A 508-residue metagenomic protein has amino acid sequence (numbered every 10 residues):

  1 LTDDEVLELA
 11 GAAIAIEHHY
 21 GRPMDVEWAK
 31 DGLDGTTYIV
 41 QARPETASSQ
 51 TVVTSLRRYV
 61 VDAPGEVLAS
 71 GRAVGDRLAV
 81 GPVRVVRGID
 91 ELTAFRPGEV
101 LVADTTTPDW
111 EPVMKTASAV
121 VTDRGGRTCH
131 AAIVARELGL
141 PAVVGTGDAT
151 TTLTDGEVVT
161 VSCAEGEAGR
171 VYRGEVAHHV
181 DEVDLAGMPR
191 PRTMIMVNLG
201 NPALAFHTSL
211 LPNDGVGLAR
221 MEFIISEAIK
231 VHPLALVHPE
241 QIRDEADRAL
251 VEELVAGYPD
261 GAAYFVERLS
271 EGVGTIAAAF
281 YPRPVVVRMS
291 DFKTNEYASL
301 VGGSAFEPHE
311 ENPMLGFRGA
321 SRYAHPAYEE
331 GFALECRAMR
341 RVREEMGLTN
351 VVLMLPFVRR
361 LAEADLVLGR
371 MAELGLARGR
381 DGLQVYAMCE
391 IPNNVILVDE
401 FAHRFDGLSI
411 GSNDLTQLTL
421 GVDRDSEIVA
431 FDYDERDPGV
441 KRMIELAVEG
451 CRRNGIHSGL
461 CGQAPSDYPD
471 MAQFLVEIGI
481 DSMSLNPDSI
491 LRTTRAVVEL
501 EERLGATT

Functional and structural regions predicted by a protein language model:
L1-A29: A long amphipathic alpha-helix within ATP-dependent nucleotide-binding catalytic cores
L1-G11, T36-V74, R360-V385: Amphipathic alpha-helical
A13, V183-T508: Conserved alpha/beta-domain cores
E17-Y20, D90, T105, D109 (+2 more regions): Structural motif corresponding to the C-terminal cap of alpha-helices
H18-V26, G32-D34, Y38, S49-V52 (+4 more regions): Contiguous hydrophobic, helix-prone segments at protein termini that mediate membrane targeting/anchoring
V26-K30, V159, V287: ATP-grasp fold ATP-binding core
L33, V40, P44-S49, T54 (+4 more regions): Acidic, glycine-rich flexible loop/linker segments
